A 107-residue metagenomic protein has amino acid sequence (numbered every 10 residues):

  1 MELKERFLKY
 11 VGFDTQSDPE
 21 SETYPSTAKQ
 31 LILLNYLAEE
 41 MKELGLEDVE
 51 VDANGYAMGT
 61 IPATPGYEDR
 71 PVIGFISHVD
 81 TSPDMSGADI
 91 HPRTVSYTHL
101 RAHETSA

Functional and structural regions predicted by a protein language model:
E2, I32, Y36, T98: Charged catalytic carboxylate motif
E2-A28: N-terminal capping segment at the start of a domain
E5, K9-G12, E39, E43 (+1 more regions): Charged/polar, solvent-exposed surface patches and flexible loops
D14, T98-T105: Conserved small/polar residues in nucleotide/adenosyl-binding loops
S17-D18, G66, D80-D84: Short, acidic Gly/Pro/Ser/Thr-rich loop/turn segments
E22-R70, G74-I76: A non-catalytic alpha/beta surface segment that caps or lines the substrate-entry region of metallo-dependent hydrolase
I76-L100: Active-site cofactor/substrate anionic-group-binding motifs, chiefly glycine- and Lys/Arg-rich phosphate-binding loops
